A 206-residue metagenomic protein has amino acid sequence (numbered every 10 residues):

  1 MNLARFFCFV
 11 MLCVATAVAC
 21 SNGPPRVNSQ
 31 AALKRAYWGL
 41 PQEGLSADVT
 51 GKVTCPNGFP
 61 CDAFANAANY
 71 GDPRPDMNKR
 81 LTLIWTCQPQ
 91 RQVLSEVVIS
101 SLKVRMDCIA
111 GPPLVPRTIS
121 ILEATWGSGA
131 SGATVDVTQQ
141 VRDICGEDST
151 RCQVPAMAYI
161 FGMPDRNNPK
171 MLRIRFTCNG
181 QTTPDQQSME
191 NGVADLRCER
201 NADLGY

Functional and structural regions predicted by a protein language model:
M1-V10: Bacterial N-terminal signal peptides that target proteins for export
N2, A19-N22: A composition-driven signal for long, intrinsically disordered, charge-rich low-complexity tracts
M11-C20: Hydrophobic h-region of N-terminal signal peptides that target proteins for export in Gram-negative bacteria
N22-Y206: Extracellular, modular beta-sheet/disulfide-rich ectodomains of secreted and cell-surface proteins
